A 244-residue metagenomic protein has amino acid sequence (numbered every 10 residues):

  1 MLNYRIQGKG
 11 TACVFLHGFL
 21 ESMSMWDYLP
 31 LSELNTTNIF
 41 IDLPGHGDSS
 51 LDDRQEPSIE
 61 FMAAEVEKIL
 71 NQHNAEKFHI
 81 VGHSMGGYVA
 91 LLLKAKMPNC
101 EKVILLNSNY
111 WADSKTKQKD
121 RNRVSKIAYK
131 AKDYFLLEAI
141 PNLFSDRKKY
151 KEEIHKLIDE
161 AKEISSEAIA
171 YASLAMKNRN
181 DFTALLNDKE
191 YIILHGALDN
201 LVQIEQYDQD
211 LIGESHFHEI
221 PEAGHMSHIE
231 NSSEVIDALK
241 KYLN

Functional and structural regions predicted by a protein language model:
L2-L51: Conserved HGGG/HGGXW glycine-rich cap/lid loop of the alpha/beta-hydrolase fold
L16, L43, L106, I220-A223: Alpha/beta-hydrolase
T37-V81, D237: Active-site loop/oxyanion-hole signature of alpha/beta-hydrolase fold enzymes
G82-G86, A90: Gly/Ala-rich beta-loop-alpha elbow adjacent to hydrolase catalytic centers
L91-K96, C100-K132: Flexible "cap/lid" loop of the alpha/beta hydrolase fold
D113-K119, K130-L186: Conserved alpha/beta-hydrolase catalytic His-Asp/Glu region
E190-A223, I229: Conserved loop-alpha-helix segment in the C-terminal half of the alpha/beta-hydrolase fold that carries the catalytic
I229-K241: Post-His helix in hydrolase/transferase enzymes
